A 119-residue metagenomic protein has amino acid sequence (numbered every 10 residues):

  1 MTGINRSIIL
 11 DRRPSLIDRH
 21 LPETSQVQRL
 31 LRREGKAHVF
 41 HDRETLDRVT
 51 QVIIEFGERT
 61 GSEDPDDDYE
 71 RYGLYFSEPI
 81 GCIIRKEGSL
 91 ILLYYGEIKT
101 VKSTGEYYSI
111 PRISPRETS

Functional and structural regions predicted by a protein language model:
G3-S119: Functional cores of ribonucleases/endoribonucleases
